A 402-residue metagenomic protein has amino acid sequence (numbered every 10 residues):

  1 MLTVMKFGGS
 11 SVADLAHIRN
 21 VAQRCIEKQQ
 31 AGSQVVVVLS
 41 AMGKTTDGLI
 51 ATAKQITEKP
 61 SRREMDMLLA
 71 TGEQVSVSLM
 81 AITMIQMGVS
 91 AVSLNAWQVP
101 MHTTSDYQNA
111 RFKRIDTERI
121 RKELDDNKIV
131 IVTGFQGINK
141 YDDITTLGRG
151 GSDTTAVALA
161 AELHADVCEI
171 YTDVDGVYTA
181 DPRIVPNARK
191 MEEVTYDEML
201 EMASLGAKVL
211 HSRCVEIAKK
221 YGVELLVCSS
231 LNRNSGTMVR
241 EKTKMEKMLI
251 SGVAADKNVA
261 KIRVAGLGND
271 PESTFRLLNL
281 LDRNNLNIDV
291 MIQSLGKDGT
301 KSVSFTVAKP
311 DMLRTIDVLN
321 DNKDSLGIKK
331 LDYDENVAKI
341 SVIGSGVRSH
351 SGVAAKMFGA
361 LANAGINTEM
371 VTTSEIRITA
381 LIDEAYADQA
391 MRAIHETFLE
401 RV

Functional and structural regions predicted by a protein language model:
M1-V215, T306, I382-A385, V402: Nucleotide/pyrophosphate-binding catalytic subdomain
S33, V89, V223, L286 (+1 more regions): Short phosphate-binding/catalytic loops that engage adenosine nucleotides
S40, S230, Q293: Conserved H-loop
I56, G236-V402: A conserved regulatory-domain signal marking ACT and ACT-like small-molecule sensing domains and adjacent regulatory
T133, E192, E201-N258: Phosphate/diphosphate-binding glycine-rich loops and adjacent basic-rich segments that engage nucleotide
V167-Y171, L225-V227, D289, M370: Short hydrophobic alpha-helical runs that function as membrane-insertion/retention elements
